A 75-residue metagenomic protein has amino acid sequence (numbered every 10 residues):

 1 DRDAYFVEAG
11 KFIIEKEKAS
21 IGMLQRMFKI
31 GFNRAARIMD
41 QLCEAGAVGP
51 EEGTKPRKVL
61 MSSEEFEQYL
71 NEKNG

Functional and structural regions predicted by a protein language model:
D1-G75: Terminal-proximal interaction/regulatory segments of ATP-powered molecular machines
